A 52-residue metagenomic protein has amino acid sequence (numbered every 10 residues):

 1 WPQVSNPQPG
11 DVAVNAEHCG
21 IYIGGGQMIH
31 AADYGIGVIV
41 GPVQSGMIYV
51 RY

Functional and structural regions predicted by a protein language model:
W1-Q3, E17-C19, I23-Y52: Aromatic- and glycine-rich peptidoglycan recognition patches
G10-D11, H18: Structural motif
